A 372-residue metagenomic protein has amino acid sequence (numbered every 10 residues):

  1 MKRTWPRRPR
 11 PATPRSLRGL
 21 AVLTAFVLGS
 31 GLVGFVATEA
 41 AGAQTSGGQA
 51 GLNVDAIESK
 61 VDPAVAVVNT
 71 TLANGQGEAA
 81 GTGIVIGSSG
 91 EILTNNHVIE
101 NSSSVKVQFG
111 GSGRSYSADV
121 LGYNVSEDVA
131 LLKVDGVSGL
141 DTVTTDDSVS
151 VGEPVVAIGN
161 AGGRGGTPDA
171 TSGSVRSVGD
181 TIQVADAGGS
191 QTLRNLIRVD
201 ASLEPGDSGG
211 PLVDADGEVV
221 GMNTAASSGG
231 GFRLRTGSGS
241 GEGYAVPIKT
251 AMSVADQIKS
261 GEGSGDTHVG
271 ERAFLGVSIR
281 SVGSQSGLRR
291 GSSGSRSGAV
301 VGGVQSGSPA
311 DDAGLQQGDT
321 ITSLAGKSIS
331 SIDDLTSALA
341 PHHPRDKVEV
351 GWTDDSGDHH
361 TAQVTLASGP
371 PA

Functional and structural regions predicted by a protein language model:
M1-G42, A56, F109, R114-D119 (+2 more regions): C-terminal recognition in membrane/secretory proteostasis and scaffolding
A37-T82, S88-E91, N95-N96, S103-S104 (+4 more regions): N-terminal activation segment of mature serine protease catalytic domains
V54-E58, D62-V65, A80-G81, I86-G87 (+11 more regions): Extracytoplasmic/secreted envelope proteins and their assembly/folding machinery, especially bacterial periplasmic
S59-V61, A73-Q76, L121-E127, R164-T167 (+5 more regions): Gly/Ser-enriched beta-turn/beta-hairpin loop segments
K60, A64, T71, N96 (+11 more regions): Structured segments of extracytoplasmic/periplasmic soluble domains in secreted or envelope-associated proteins
A66-V68, G83, G90, T94 (+16 more regions): Terminal peptide-recognition signature
L72-G81, S102-S104, L140, I158-G173 (+2 more regions): Active-site loop architecture of trypsin-fold serine endopeptidases
A73-E78, G87-G165, S323, I329-I332 (+4 more regions): Conserved active-site neighborhood of the chymotrypsin/trypsin-like protease fold
